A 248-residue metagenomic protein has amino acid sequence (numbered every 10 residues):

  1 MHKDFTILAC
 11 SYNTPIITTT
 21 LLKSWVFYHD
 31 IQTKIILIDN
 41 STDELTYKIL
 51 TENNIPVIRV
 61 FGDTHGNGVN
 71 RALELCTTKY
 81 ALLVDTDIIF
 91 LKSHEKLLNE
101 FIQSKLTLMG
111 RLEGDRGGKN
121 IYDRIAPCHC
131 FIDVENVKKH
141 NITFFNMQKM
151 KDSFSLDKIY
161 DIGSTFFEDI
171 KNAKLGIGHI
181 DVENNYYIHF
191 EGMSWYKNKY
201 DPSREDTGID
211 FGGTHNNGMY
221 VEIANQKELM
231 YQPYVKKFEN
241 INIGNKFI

Functional and structural regions predicted by a protein language model:
F5-T14, L21: A conserved hydrophobic helix/loop-capping motif in glycosyltransferases and polysaccharide synthases
S24-Q32: Short, acidic, metal-binding catalytic loop of nucleotide-sugar glycosyltransferases
L37-Y47: A conserved acidic beta->alpha catalytic loop
V60-L75: Glycine-rich, basic loop-to-helix element that forms the pyrophosphate-binding segment of sugar-nucleotide handling
A81: Short aromatic/hydrophobic "clamp" motif used to bind/position activated sugar donors
D85-I89: The conserved acidic donor/metal-binding loop of glycosyltransferases
L91-S164, E168: Conserved catalytic core of nucleotide-sugar-dependent glycosyltransferases
S153-I248: C-terminal catalytic/acceptor-binding lobe
